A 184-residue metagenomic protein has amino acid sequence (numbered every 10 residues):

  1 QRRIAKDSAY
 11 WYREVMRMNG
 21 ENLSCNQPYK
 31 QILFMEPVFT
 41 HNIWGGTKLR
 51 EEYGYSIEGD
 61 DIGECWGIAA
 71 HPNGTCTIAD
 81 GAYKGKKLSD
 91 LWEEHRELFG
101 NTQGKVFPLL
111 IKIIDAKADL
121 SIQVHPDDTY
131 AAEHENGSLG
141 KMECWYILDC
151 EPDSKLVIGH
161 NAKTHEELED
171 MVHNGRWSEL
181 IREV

Functional and structural regions predicted by a protein language model:
Q1, Y12: Conserved, mostly hydrophobic/aromatic
I4-A5: C-terminal beta-signal and terminal closure region of outer-membrane beta-barrel proteins
E14-E21: Catalytic-face loop-and-helix region of soluble metabolic enzyme cores
V15, L91, H95, M171 (+1 more regions): Residues that form generic nucleotide/phosphate-binding pockets
S24-G159, K163: Transition-metal
T164-V184: Active-site glycine-rich loop that binds ribose-phosphate moieties when present
